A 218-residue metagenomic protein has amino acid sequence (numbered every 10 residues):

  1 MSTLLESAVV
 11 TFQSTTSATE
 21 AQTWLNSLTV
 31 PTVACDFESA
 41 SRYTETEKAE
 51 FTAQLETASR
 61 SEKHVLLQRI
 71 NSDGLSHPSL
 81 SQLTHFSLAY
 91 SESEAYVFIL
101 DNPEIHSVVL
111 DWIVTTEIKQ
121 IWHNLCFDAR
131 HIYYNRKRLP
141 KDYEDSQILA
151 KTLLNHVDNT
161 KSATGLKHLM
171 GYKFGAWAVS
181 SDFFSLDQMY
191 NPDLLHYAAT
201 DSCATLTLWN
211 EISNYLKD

Functional and structural regions predicted by a protein language model:
M1-H168, Y172: Conserved RNase H-like, two-metal-ion catalytic cores of nucleic-acid enzymes
G171-D218: Acidic, Mg2+-coordinating catalytic module of metal-dependent nucleases/exonucleases that use a two-metal-ion mechanism
